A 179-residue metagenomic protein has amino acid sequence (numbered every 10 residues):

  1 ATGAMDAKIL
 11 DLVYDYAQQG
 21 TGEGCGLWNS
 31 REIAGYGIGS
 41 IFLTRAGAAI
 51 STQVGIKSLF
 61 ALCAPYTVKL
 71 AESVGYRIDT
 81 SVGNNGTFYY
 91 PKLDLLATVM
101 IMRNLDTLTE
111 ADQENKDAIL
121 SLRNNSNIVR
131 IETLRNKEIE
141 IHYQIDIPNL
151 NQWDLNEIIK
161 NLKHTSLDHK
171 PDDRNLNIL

Functional and structural regions predicted by a protein language model:
A1-L12, I147-L179: Non-catalytic substrate-recognition and accessory regions of acyl/acetyltransferase enzymes
T2-N84, Y90-K92, L96-M100: Acyl-donor binding region in acyl/amide transferases
Q18-G20, G39, D94-T98, A118 (+5 more regions): Generic structural motif recognizing short loop/turn segments at the entrances and edges of beta-strands
Q18-Q19, Q53, Q113, Q144 (+1 more regions): Residue-identity detector for glutamine
I38-Q53, K116-R130, R174-L179: C-terminal/domain-terminus segments
S58, S126-V129, H169: Short secondary-structure junctions and interdomain/linker hinges
V74-Y143: Accessory, usually C-terminal, subdomains that scaffold auxiliary metal cofactors
